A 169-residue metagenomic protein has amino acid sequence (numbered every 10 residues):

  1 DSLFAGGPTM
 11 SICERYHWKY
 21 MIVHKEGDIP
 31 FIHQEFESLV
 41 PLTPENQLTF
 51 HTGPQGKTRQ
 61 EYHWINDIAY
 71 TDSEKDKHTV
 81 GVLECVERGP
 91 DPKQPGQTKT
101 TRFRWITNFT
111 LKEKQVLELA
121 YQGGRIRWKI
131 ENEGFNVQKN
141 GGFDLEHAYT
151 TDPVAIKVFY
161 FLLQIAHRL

Functional and structural regions predicted by a protein language model:
D1-A5, Y20, W105, I130-F135 (+1 more regions): Short, conserved catalytic/metal-binding motifs centered on acidic residues
S2-G6, E26-I29: Acidic, metal-coordinating catalytic cores used for nucleic-acid/nucleotide bond scission and strand-transfer chemistry
A5-E14: Short Gly/Thr/Asp-enriched flexible loops that form oxyanion-binding sites at enzyme active sites
R15-K19: Glycine-enriched alpha-helix->loop->beta-strand junction motifs that scaffold or abut catalytic
M21-R127: An anionic, glycine-rich sequence signature occurring as long contiguous blocks
K114-Y149: Short amphipathic alpha-helical "interface-anchor" segments enriched in bulky aromatics
N140-L169: Basic, amphipathic alpha-helical segments enriched in Lys/Arg and hydrophobic/aromatic residues
